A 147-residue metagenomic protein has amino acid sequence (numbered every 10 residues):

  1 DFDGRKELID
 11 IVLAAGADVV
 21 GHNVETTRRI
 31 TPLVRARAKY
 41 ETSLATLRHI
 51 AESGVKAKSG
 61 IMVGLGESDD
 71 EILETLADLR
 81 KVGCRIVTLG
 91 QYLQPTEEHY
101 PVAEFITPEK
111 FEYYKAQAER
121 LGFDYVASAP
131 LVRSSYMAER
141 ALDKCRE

Functional and structural regions predicted by a protein language model:
D1, V24-T27, Q91-Y92, L131: Short, ordered loop/turn segments at secondary-structure junctions
D1-V12, T26, V63-E71: Canonical radical SAM enzyme core domain
R5-E7, R29-I30, V34-A45: Active-site-adjacent beta->alpha loops and helix N-cap segments on the catalytic face of soluble alpha/beta enzymes
L8, V19-G21, I30, A57: Structural/interface elements that position substrates and couple domains in central-metabolism enzymes
L13-V19: Phosphate/pyrophosphate-binding betaalpha-module
A15, K39, A45-K58, V63-E147: Auxiliary Fe-S-binding modules of radical SAM enzymes
